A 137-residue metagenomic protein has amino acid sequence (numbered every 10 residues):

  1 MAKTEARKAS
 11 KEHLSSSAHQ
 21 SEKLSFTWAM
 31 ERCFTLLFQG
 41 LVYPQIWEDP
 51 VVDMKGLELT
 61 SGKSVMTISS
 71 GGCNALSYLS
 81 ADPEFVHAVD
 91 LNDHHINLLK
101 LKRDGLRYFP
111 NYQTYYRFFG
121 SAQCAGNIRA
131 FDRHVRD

Functional and structural regions predicted by a protein language model:
A2-K11, W28-F34: Alpha/beta-hydrolase fold catalytic core
T4-E22, H94-D137: Class I S-adenosyl-L-methionine-dependent methyltransferase module
E22-Y43: Short, charged N-terminal beta->alpha structural module
G40-S64: Conserved alpha-helix/loop element of class I SAM-dependent methyltransferases that forms part of the SAM/SAH-binding
S61-S70, V86-H87: Conserved class I S-adenosyl-L-methionine
G71-P83: Conserved SAM-binding loop of SAM-dependent methyltransferases across substrates and taxa, primarily the Class I
A88-D93: Conserved acidic E/D residue at the C-terminus of a beta-strand in Rossmann-like folds
